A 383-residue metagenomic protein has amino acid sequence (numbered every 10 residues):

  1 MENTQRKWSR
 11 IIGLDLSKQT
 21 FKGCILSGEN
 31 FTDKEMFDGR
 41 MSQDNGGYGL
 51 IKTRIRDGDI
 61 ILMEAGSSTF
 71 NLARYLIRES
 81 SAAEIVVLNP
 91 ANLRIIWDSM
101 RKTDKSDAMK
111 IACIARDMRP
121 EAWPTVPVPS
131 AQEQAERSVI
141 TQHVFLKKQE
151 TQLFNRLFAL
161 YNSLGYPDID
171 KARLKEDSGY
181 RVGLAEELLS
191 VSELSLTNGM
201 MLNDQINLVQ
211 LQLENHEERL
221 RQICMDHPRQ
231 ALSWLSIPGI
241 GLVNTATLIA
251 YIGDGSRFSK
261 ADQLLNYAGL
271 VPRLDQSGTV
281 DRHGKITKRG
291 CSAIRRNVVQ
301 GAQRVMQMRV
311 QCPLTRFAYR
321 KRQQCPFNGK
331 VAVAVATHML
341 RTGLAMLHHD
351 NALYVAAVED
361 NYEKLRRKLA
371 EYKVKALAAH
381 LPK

Functional and structural regions predicted by a protein language model:
M1-L189: Phosphate- and other anionic-substrate recognition elements at nucleic-acid/protein interfaces
G46, L235-S236, L242, T247-N328: Phosphate-backbone recognition surface of nucleic-acid-processing proteins
F70, S106-M109, E133, R137-I140 (+10 more regions): Non-catalytic, well-ordered alpha-helical scaffold segments
M118-A122, L153-F154, D254-R257, R304-Q311 (+1 more regions): Short helix-capping/linker segments at secondary-structure and domain boundaries
V126-Q134, M200, K260-Y267, V310-R322 (+1 more regions): Short alpha-helical "patches" and their helix-cap loops
I140-S233, A357, Y362-K364: Glycine-rich, often acidic, oxyanion-interacting loops/wings at catalytic, nucleic-acid, or phospho-protein interfaces
T279, A318-K383: Low-complexity, acidic/Ser/Thr- and charged residue-rich accessory regions of DNA metabolism proteins
